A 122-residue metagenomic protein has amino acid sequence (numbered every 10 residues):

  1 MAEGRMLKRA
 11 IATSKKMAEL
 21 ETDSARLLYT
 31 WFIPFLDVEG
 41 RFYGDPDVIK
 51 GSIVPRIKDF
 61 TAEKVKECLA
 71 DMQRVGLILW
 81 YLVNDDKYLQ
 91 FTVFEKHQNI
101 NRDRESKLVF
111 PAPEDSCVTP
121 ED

Functional and structural regions predicted by a protein language model:
M1-L20, K58-D122: Winged-helix/helix-turn-helix nucleic-acid-interaction surface
G4-Y43: Short alpha-helical segments that sit at the start of domains
R26, P46, A62-V65: Generic preference for well-ordered alpha-helical elements
L27-L28, V48, D71, Q90: Generic detector of isolated residues embedded in canonical secondary-structure elements
W31, S52, C68-D71: Alpha-helical recognition domains of nuclear gene-regulatory proteins
P34, V54-P55, R74: Short, intrinsically disordered, mixed-charge
F42-G51, L89: A short glycine/small-residue-enriched secondary-structure motif
V48-A62: Short helix-coil junctions and helix-kink-helix linkers
